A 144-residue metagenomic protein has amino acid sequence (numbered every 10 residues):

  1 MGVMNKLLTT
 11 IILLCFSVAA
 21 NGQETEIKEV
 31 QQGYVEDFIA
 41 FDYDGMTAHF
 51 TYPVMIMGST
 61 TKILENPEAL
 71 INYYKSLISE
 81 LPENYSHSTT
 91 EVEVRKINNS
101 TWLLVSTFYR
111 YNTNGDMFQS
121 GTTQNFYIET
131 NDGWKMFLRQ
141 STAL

Functional and structural regions predicted by a protein language model:
M1-V3: Short, Lys/Arg-enriched N-terminal segments with co-localized hydrophobic residues within the first ~10-30 amino acids
N5-L13: Sec-dependent signal peptide recognition, specifically the positively charged N-region followed immediately by
L14, A19-A48, E68: Short, low-complexity N-terminal intrinsically disordered segments enriched in polar/charged residues
M46-T47, V54, L70, L104 (+1 more regions): Hydrophobic pocket/interface hotspot
F50, T60, S106-F108, Q140: A mature extracytoplasmic/lumenal domain signature
M55-E65, S79-P82: A short gly/proline-enriched turn/hairpin at secondary-structure junctions
N72-T113: Surface-exposed, charged secondary-structure patches
S120-L144: Short beta-strand edge/turn micro-motifs at domain boundaries
